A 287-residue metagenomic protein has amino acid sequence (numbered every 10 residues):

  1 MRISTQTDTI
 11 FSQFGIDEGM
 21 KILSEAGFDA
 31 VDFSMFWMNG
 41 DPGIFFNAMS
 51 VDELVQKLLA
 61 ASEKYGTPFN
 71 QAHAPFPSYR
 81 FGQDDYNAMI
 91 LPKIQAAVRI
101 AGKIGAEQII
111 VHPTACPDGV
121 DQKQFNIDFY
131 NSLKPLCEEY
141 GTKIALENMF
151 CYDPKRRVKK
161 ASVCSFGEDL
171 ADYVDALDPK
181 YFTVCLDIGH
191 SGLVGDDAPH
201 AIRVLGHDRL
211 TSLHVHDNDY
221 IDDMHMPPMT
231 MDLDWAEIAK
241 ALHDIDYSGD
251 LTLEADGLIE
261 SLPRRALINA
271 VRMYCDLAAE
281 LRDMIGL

Functional and structural regions predicted by a protein language model:
M1-S4, T9, Q13-D29, E63 (+5 more regions): Histidine-acidic metal/acid-base catalytic patches
T9-F11, M35-W37, P75-S78, P113-P117 (+4 more regions): Active-site-proximal loop/turn and secondary-structure-junction residues that shape catalytic pockets, frequently
D29, F33-I127, E139-Y140, S248 (+1 more regions): Structural motif corresponding to the early beta-alpha repeats
N39-S50, P154-C164, R264-R265: Short, flexible/disordered intra-domain loops and linkers
G82-D85, P113-K123, F150-S162, H190 (+1 more regions): Surface-exposed cleft-lining segments at the edges of enzyme active sites
C137-E138, L177: Residue-level detector of transmembrane insertion/anchoring sites
G141-A145: Conserved Rossmann-fold SDR core element
